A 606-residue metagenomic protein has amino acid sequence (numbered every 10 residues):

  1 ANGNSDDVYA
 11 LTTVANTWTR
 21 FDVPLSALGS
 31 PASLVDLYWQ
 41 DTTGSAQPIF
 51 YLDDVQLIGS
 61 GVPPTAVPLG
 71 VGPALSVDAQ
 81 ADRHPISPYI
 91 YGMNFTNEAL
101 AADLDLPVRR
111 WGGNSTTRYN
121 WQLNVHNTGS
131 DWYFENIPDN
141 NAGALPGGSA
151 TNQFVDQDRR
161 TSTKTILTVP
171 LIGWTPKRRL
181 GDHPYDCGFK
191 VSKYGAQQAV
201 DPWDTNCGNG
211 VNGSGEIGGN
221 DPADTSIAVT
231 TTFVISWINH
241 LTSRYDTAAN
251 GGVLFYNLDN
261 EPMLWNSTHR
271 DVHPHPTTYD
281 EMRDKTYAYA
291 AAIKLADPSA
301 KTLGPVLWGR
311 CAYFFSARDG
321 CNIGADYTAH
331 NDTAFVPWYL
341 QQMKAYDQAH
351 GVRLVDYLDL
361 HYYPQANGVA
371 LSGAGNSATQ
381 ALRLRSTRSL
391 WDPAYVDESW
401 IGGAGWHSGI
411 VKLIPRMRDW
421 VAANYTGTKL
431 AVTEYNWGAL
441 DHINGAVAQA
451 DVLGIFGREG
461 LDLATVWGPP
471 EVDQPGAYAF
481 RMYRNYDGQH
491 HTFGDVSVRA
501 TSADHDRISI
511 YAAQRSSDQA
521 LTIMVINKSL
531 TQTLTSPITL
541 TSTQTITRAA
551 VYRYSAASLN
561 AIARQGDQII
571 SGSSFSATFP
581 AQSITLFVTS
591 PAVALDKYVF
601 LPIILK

Functional and structural regions predicted by a protein language model:
L11-T19, L28, T578-P580: Short proline/glycine- and polar residue-rich coil/turn motifs
R20-Q56: Extracellular beta-strand ligand-recognition surfaces/modules
V67-Q380: N-terminal catalytic cores of secreted or lumenal carbohydrate-active enzymes
M263-R270, G304-I323, R388-G403, M417-A446: Active-site clefts of carbohydrate-active enzymes
Y287-A291, L295, D356, Y363-N436: Glycoside hydrolase catalytic-domain groove-lining segments
H442, L453-T522, S555-N560: Glycan-recognition and catalytic regions of carbohydrate-active enzymes
D504-T545, Q582-T585: Carbohydrate-binding surface patches
Q568-L595: C-terminal beta-strand-rich structural cap/linker in extracellular carbohydrate-active enzymes
